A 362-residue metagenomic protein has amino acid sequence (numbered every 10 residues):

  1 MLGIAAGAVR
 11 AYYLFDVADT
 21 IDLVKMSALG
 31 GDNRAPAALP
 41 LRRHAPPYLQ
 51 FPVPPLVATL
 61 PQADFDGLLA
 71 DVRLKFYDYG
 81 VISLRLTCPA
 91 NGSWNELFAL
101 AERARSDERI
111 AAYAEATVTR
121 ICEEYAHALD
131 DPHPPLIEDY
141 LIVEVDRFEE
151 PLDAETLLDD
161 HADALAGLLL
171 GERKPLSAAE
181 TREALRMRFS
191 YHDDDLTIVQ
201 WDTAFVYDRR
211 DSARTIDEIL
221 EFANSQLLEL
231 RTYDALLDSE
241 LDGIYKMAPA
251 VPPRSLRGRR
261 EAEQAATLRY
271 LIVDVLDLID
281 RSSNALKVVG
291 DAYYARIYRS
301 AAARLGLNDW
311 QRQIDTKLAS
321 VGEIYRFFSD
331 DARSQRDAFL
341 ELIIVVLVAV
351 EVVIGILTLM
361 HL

Functional and structural regions predicted by a protein language model:
M1-D195: Short Lys/Arg-enriched alpha/beta "domain-start" segment
P55-L60, A213-D217, I297: Short, charged, low-hydrophobicity "junction" segments
T87-A90, R209-D211, L276: Secondary-structure transition/turn motif
N91-S93, D211-A213, A349: Generic "edge-of-domain/loop-turn" microfeature
A166-R260: Extended, charged amphipathic alpha-helical segments
T232-T358: Membrane-associated alpha-helical segments
M360-L362: Helix-termination/interfacial motifs at the ends of transmembrane alpha-helices
